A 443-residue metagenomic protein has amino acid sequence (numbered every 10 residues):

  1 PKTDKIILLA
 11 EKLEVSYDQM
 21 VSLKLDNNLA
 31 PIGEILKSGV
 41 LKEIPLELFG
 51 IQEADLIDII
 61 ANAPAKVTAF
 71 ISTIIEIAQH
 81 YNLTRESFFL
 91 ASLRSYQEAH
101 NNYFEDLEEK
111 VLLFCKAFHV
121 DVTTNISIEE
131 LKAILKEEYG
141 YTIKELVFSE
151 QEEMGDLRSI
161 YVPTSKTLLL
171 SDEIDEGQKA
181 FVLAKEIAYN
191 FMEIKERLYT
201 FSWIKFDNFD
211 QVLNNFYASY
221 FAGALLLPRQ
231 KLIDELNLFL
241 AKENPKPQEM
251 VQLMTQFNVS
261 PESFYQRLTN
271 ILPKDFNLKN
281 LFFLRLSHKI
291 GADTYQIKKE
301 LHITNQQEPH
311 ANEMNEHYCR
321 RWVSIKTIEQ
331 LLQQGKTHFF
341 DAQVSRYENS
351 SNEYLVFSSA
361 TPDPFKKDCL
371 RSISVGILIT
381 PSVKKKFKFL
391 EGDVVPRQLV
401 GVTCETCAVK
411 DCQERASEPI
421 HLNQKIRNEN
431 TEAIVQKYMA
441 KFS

Functional and structural regions predicted by a protein language model:
T3-I7, E11-S443: Short juxta-domain linker segments that transition from a proline/glycine-rich, charged coil into a short amphipathic
